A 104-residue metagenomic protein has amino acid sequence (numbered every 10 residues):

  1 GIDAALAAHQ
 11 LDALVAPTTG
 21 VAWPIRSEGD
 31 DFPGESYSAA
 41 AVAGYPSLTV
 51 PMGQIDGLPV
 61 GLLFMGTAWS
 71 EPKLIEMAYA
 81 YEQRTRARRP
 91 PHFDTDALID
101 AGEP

Functional and structural regions predicted by a protein language model:
G1-V42, H92-E103: Serine-dependent amide/ester hydrolase catalytic core
V42-P104: Structural helix-boundary/capping segments
